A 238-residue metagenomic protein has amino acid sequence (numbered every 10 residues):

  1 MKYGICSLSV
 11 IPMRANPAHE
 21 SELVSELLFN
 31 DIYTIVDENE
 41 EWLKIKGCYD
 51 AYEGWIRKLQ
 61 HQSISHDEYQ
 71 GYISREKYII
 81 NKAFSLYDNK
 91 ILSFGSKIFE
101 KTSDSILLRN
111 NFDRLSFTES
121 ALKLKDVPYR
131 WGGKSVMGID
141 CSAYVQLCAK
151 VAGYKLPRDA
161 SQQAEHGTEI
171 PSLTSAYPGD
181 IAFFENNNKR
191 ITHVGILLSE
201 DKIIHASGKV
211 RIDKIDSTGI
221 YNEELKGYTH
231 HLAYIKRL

Functional and structural regions predicted by a protein language model:
M1-K2, S25, G47-V127: Boundary regions of SH3-family modules and the immediately adjacent low-complexity/disordered segments in eukaryotic
M1-R14, E68-K82, L147-Q163: Short, basic/aromatic beta-hairpin or loop at an interaction surface
V10-I11, S63, I170, L198-L238: Aromatic- and glycine-rich peptidoglycan recognition patches
N16-F29, L86-L92, S172: SH3/SH3-like (including bacterial SH3b) beta-barrel domains that bind proline-rich motifs or cell-wall ligands
D31, S96, G179-D180: Structural motif
E40-K44: Short aromatic-glycine-enriched beta-strand elements
A121, V136-A152, P157: Active-site nucleophilic cysteine motif
Y154-T218: ...with weaker cross-activation on analogous glycine-rich loops/strands in unrelated enzymes
